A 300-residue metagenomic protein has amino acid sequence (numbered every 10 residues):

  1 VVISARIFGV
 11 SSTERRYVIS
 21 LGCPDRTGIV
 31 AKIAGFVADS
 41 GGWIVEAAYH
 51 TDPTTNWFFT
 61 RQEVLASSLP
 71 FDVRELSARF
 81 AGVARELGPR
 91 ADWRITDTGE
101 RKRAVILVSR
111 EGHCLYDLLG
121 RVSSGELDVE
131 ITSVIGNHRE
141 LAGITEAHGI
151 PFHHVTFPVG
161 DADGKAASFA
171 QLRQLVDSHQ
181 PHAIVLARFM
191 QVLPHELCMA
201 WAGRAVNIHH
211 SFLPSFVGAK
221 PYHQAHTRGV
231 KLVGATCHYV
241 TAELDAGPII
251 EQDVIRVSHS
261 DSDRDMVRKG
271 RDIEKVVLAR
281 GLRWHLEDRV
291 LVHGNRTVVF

Functional and structural regions predicted by a protein language model:
A5-K102: A conserved regulatory-domain signal marking ACT and ACT-like small-molecule sensing domains and adjacent regulatory
C23, V108, I135-G136: Short beta-strand/turn micro-motifs composed of small residues that flank or help shape donor/cofactor-binding pockets
A104-H113: Short, glycine-rich nucleotide/cofactor-binding loops
G112-S123: Histidine-anchored nucleotide/phosphate-binding helix
V122-E130: A short alpha->loop->secondary-structure connector
V129-E140: Short internal beta-strands
N137-H138, H148, G160, G164 (+1 more regions): Donor/substrate-binding cores of folate-linked one-carbon enzymes
E146-H179: Adenosine-nucleotide cofactor-binding segment
